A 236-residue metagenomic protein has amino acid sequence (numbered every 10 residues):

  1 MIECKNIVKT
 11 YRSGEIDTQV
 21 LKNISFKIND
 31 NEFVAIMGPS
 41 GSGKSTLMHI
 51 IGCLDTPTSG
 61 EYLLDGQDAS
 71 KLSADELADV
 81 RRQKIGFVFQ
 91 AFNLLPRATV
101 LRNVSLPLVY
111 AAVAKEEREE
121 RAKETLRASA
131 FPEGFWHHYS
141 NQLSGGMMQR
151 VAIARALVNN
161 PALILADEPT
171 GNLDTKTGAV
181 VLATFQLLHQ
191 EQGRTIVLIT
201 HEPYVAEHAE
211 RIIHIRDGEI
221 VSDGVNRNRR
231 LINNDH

Functional and structural regions predicted by a protein language model:
G60-D68: Conserved ABC transporter NBD signature motif
Q67-D68, E116-G134: Conserved ABC ATPase "signature" region
A98-P107: Short coil-to-helix segment of the ABC ATPase nucleotide-binding domain corresponding to the Q-loop/switch region
H138-L143, M147: Conserved ABC ATPase signature
I153: Hydrophobic anchor residue at the start of the ABC signature
N160: Conserved catalytic motifs of ABC-family nucleotide-binding domains
I164-D167: Catalytic Walker B motif of ABC-type/P-loop ATPase nucleotide-binding domains
